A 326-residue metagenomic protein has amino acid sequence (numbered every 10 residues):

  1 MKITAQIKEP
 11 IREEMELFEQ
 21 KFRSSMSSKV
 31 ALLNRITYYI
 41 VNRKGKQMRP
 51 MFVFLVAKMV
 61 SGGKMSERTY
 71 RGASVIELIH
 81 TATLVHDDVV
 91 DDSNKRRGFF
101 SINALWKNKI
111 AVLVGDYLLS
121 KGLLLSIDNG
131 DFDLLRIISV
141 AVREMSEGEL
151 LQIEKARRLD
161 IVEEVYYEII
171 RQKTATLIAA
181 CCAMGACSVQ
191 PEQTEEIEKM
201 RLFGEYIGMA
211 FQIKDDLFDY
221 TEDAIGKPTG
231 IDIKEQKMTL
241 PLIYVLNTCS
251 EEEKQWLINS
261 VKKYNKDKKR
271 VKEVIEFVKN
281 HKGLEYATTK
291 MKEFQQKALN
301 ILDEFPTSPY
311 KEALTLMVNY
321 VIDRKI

Functional and structural regions predicted by a protein language model:
M1-I326: All-alpha prenyltransferase/terpene-synthase fold signal
